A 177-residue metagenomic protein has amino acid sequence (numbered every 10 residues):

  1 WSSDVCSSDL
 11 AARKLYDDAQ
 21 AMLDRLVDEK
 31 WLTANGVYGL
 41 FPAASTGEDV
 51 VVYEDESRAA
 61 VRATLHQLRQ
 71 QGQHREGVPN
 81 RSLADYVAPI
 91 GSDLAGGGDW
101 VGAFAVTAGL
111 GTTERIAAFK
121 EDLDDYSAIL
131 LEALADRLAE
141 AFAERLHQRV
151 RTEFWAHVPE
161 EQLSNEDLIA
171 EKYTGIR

Functional and structural regions predicted by a protein language model:
W1-V5, T174-R177: Short, intrinsically disordered, charge-balanced linker/junction segments flanking boundaries in proteins
S2-I129, A133, T152-F154: Active-site loops and adjacent core secondary-structure elements that bind or stabilize anionic groups
G36-Y38, P42-G47, Q148-R177: Compositionally biased, low-complexity/repeat regions
L134-R149: Acidic, metal/cofactor-coordinating or nucleic-acid-engaging core segments within structured domains
